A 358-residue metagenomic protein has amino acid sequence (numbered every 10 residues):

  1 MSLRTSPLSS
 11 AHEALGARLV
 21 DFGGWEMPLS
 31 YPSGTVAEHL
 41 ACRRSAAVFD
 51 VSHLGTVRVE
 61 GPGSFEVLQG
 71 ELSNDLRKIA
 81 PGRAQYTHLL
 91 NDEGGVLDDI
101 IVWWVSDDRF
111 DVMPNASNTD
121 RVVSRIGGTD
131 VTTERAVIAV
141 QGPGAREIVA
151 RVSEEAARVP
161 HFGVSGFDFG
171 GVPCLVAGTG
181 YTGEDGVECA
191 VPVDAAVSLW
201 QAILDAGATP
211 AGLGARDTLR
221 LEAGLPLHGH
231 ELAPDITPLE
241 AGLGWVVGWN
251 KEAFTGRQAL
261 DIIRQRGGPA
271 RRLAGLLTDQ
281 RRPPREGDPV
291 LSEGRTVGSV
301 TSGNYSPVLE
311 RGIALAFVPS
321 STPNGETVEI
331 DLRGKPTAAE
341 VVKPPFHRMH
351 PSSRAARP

Functional and structural regions predicted by a protein language model:
M1-G23, M27-S30, W103-P358: Conserved, structured C-terminal
M1-L90, G95, G214: Acidic, proline/glycine-enriched N-terminal capping motif
D50, D99, E188: Acidic active-site catalytic centers that drive phospho-/nucleotidyl reactions and related ester hydrolyses
D75-V122: Well-ordered mid-protein domain cores that form the structural environment of catalytic cofactors
